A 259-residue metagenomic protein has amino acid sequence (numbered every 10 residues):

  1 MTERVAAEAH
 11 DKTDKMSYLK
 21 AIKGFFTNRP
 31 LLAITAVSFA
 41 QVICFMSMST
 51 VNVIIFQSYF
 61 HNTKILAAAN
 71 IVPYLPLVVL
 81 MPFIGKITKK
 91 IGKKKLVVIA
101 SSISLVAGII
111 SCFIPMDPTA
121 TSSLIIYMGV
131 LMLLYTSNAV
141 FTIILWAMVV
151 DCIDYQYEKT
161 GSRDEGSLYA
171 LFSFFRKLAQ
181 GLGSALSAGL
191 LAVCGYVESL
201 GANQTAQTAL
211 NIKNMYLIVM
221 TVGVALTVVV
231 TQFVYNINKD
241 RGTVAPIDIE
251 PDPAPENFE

Functional and structural regions predicted by a protein language model:
M1-E259: Membrane-embedded alpha-helical bundles of multi-pass transporters/translocases, especially carrier/permease families
